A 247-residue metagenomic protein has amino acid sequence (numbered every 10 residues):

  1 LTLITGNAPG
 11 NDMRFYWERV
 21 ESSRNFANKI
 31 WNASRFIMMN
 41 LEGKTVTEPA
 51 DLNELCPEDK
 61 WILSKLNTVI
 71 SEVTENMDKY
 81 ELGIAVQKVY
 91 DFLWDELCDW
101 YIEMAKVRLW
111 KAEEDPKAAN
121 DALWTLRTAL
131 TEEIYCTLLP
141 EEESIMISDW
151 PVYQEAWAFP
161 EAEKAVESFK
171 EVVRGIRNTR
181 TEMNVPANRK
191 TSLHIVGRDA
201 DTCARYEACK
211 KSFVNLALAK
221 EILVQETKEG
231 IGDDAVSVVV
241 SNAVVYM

Functional and structural regions predicted by a protein language model:
L1-N53, Y135-E142, E182-N188, V196-G197 (+2 more regions): Catalytic adenosine-cofactor/nucleotide-binding cores of aminoacyl-tRNA synthetases and other
T2, P9-N25, K79, G83-I84 (+2 more regions): Conserved phosphate-binding loops in nucleotide/dinucleotide-binding enzymes
T5, N25-M38, P57-V69, Q87-L109 (+1 more regions): Core structural elements
A8-D12, L93-E96, W100, R108-K111 (+3 more regions): Flexible loop/turn segments at secondary-structure boundaries
D12-W17, K65-N67, E72-F92, M104 (+3 more regions): Conserved alpha/beta enzyme-core scaffolds, especially Rossmann-like or related mixed alpha/beta domains that build
I37, N76, W100-E103, T137 (+1 more regions): Short alpha-helical functional segments enriched in proximate histidine and acidic residues
K44-S71, E103-R174: Acidic, turn-prone loop/beta-hairpin segments
I134-M247: C-terminal low-complexity, glycine/proline- and small-hydrophobic-enriched intrinsically disordered tails that act as
